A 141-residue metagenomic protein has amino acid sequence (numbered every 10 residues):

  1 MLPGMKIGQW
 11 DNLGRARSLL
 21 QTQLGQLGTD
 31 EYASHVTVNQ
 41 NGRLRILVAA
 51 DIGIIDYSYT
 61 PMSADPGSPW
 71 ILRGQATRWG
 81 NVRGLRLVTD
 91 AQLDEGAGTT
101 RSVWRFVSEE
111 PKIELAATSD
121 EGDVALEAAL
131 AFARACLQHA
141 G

Functional and structural regions predicted by a protein language model:
M1-D51: Anionic N-terminal interaction surfaces
L2-K6, E127-L130, R134-G141: Short, charged, intrinsically disordered terminal tails
G4, G8, V38, P66-I71 (+1 more regions): Generic preference for well-ordered secondary structure
L20-L24, T89, C136-A140: Hydrophobic, Leu/Ile/Phe/Ala-enriched alpha-helical segments that form helix-helix packing faces
Q23-T29, D90, E114-A117, E121: Generic detector of bulky aromatic hydrophobic side chains
T37-R101: Phosphoinositide-binding peripheral membrane targeting modules
L87-D94, S119-D123, H139-G141: Low-complexity, flexible helical/coil segments
R105-A128: Canonical phosphoinositide-binding patch of PH/PH-like domains
